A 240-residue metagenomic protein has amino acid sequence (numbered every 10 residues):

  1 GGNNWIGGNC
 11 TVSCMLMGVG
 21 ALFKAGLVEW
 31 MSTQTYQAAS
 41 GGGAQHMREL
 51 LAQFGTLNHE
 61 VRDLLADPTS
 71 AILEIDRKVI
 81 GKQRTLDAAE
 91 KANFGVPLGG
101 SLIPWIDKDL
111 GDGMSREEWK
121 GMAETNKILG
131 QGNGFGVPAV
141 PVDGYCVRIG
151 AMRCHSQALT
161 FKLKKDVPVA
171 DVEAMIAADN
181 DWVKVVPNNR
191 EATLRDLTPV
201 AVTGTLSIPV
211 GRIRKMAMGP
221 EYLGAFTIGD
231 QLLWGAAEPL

Functional and structural regions predicted by a protein language model:
G1-G2: Rossmann-fold NAD(P)-binding glycine/threonine-rich loop
W5, S13-M175: Active-site-lining helix/loop region of Rossmann-like oxidoreductase modules
F135-P239: C-terminal active-site/capping subdomain that shapes the small-molecule cofactor and substrate pocket of enzyme
